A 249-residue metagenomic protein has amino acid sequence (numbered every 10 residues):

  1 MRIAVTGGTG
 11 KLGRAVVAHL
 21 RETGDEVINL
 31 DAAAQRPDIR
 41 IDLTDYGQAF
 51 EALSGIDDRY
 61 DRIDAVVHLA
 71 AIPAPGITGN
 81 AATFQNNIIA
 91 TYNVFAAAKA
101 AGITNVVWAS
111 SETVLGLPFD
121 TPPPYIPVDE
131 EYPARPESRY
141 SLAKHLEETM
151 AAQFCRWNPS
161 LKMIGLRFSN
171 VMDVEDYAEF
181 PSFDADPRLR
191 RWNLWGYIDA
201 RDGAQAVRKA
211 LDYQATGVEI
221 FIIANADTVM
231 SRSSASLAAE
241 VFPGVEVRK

Functional and structural regions predicted by a protein language model:
I3-T23: N-terminal Rossmann NAD(P)H-binding glycine-rich loop of SDR-like oxidoreductase domains
L43-N86: NAD(P)H-binding glycine-rich loop region in Rossmannoid oxidoreductase-like domains and their noncatalytic homologs
D61, T78-V107: NAD(P)-cofactor binding segment of oxidoreductase domains
P75, E112-Y125, H145, V171-E175: Conserved catalytic-site region of short-chain dehydrogenase/reductase
Q85, T121-N158: Catalytic helix-loop patch of NAD(P)-dependent Rossmann-fold dehydrogenases
N93-E137: Conserved Rossmann-fold NAD(P)-dependent oxidoreductase catalytic core, especially the SDR/UDP-sugar
V171-R188, N193-I220: Alpha-helical substrate-binding/gating segment
R201-K249: C-terminal substrate-binding subdomain of Rossmann-fold SDR/epimerase-dehydratase oxidoreductases
